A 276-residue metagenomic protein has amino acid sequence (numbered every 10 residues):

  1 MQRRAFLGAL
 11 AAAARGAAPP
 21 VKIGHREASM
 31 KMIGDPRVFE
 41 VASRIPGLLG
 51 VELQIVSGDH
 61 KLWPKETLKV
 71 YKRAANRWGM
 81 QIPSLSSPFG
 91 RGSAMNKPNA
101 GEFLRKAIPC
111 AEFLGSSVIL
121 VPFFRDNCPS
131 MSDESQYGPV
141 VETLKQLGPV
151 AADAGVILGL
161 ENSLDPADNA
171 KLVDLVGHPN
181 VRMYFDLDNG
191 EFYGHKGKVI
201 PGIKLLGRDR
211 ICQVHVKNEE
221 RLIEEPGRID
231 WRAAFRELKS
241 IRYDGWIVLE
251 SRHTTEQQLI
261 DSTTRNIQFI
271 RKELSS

Functional and structural regions predicted by a protein language model:
Q2-G24, K31-L49, W78, P166-S276: Histidine-acidic metal/acid-base catalytic patches
L10-A17, R37-E40, A74-Q81, S93-F185 (+2 more regions): Active-site acidic/histidine proton-transfer and metal-coordination neighborhood in alpha/beta enzyme cores
P19-G24, I82-G90: N-terminal small/glycine-rich loop or linker at the start of catalytic domains across soluble metabolic enzymes
S29-K31, I55-S57, P88-R91, F123-N127 (+4 more regions): Active-site-proximal loop/turn and secondary-structure-junction residues that shape catalytic pockets, frequently
M30-K31, L62-W63, N99, P139 (+3 more regions): Residues that cap or flank secondary-structure elements
G50-E52, S84, L120, G159 (+2 more regions): Conserved beta-strand positions in the central sheet of alpha/beta enzyme cores
E52-K72, F124-P129: Glycine-rich, proline-tolerant flexible connector loops at the mouths of alpha/beta enzymes
K61-L68, A94-N99, Q258-L259: Metal-dependent catalytic neighborhoods of phosphoester/phosphodiester hydrolases
